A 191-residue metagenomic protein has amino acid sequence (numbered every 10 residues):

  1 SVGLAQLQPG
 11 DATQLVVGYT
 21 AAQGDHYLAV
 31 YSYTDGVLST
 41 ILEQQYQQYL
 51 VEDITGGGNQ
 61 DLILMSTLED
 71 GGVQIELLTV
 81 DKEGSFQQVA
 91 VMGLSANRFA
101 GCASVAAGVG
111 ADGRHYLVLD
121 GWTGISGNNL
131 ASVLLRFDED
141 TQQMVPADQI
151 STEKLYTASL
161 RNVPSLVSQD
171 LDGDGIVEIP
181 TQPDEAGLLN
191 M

Functional and structural regions predicted by a protein language model:
S1-M191: Beta-propeller-forming repeat regions
